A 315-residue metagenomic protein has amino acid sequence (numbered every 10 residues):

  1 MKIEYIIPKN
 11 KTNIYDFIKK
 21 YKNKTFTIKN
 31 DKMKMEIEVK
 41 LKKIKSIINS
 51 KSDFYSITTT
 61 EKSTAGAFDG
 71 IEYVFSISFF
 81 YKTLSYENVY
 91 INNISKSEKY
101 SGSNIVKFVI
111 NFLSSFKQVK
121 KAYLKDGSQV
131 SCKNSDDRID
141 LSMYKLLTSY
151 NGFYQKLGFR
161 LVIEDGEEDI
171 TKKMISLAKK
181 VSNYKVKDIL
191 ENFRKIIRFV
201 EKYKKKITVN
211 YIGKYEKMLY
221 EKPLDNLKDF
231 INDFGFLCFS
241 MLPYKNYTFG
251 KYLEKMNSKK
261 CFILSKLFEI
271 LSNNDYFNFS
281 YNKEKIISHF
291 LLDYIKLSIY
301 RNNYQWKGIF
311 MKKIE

Functional and structural regions predicted by a protein language model:
M1-Y100, N104-E315: Non-catalytic substrate-recognition and accessory regions of acyl/acetyltransferase enzymes
